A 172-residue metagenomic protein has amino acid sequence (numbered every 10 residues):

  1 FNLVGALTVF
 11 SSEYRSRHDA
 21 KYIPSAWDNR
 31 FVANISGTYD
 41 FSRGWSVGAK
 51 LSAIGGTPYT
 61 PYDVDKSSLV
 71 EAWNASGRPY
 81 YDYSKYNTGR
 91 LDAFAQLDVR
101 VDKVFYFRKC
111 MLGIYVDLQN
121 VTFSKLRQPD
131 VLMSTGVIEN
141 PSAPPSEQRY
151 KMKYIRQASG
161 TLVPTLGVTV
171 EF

Functional and structural regions predicted by a protein language model:
F1-P61: Gram-negative outer-membrane beta-barrel transporters
F10-H18, A75-Y83, S142-R149: Flexible, solvent-exposed coil segments and beta strand-coil junctions, predominantly the extracellular/periplasmic
S16-P24, S84-T88, K151-I155: Extracellular loop and loop/strand-boundary signature of outer-membrane beta-barrel proteins
A26, T38, T88-R90, F105 (+1 more regions): Residues embedded in well-ordered secondary-structure elements
A53-S76, D92-Q96, K103-F172: C-terminal beta-signal and adjacent terminal beta-strands/loops of Gram-negative outer-membrane beta-barrel proteins
R78-S84, G89, S134: Compositionally biased, intrinsically disordered low-complexity regions enriched in charged/polar residues
N87, L97-V99: Active-site/pore-lining binding-face segments in mid-to-C-terminal subdomains
